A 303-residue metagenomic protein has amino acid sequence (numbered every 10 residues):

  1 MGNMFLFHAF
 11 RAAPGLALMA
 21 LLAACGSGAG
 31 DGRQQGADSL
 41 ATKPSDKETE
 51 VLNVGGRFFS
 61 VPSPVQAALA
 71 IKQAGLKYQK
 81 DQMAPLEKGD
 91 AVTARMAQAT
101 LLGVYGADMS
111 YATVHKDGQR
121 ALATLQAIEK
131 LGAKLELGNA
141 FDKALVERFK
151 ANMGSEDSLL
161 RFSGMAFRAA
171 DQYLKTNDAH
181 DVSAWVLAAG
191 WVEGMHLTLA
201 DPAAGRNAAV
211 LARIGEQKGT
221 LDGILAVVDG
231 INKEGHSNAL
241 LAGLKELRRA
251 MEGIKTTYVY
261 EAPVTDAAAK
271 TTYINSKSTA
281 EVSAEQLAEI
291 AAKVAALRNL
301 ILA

Functional and structural regions predicted by a protein language model:
G2-P14: Bacterial N-terminal signal peptides that target proteins for export
L21-A24: C-terminal motif of bacterial Sec signal peptides marking the signal peptidase cleavage site
G26-A29: Bacterial signal peptide processing site
Q34-N152: N-terminal Sec/ER secretory leader and immediately downstream segment of secreted/extracellular precursors
M109-K116, L135, N139, Y173-N177 (+5 more regions): Secondary-structure edge/capping motif, primarily at the C-terminal ends of alpha-helices and the immediately following
L122-Q126, V146-E147, W185, L211-G215 (+3 more regions): Short, charged, amphipathic alpha-helical segments
S155-L241: Extended amphipathic alpha-helical interaction segments
E234-A303: A cross-kingdom marker for long, charged
